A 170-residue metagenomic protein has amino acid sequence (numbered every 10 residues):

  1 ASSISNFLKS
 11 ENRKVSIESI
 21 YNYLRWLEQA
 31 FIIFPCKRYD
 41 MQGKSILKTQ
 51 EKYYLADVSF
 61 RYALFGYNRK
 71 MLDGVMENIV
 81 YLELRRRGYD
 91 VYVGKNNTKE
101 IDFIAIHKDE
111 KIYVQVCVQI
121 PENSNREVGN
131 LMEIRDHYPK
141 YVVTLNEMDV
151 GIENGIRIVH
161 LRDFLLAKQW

Functional and structural regions predicted by a protein language model:
A1-K108: Accessory nucleic acid-recognition modules appended to NTPase machines
D40, F60, T98, I120 (+2 more regions): Residue-level detector of flexible, active-site-proximal loop/helix-junction positions within diverse enzyme catalytic
F65-Y67, R126, I152-E153, W170: Short conserved micro-motifs at the rims of enzyme active sites and ligand-binding pockets
G94, V118-R162: Catalytic cores of nucleic-acid endonucleases
E100, Y113, R135-H137: Short connector loops at helix/strand junctions that flank enzyme active sites, especially segments positioning acidic
A105, A167-W170: Short amphipathic alpha-helix with an adjacent loop that forms part of the alpha/beta core around
D109-P121: Active-site ExK catalytic segment of metal-dependent nucleases
